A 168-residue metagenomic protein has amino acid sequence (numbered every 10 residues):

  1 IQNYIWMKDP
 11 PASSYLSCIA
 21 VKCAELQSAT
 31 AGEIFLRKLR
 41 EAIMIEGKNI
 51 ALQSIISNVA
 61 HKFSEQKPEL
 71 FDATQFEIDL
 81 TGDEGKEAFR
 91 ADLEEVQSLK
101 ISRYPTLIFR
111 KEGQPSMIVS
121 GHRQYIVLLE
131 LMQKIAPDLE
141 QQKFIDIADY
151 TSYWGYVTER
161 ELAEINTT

Functional and structural regions predicted by a protein language model:
I1-Q53: Structural alpha/beta surface segment adjacent to cysteine/selenocysteine redox centers across thiol/disulfide enzymes
E41-T168: C-terminal cap of thioredoxin/glutaredoxin-like
